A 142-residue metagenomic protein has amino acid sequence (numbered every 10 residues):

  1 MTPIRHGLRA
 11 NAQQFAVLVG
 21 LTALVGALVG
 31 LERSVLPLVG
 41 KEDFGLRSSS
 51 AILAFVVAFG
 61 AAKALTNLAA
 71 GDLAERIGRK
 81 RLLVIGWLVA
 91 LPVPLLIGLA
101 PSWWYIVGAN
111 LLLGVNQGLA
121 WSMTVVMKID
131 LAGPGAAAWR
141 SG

Functional and structural regions predicted by a protein language model:
R9-G60: Helix-loop boundary and gating motifs at the non-cytosolic
L18, W104-N110: Short hydrophobic/alpha-helical segments at membrane-entry points of transmembrane helices in Major Facilitator
F59-L68: Residue-level signature of mid-helix packing/kink "hotspots" within the transmembrane helices of 12-pass Major
G71-D72: Membrane-interface helix termini in secondary transporters
G78, L99-W104: Helix-breaking motifs and short loop linkers at transmembrane-helix boundaries and internal kinks in secondary membrane
L88-P101: C-terminal ends and interior cores of transmembrane alpha-helices in multi-pass membrane transporters/permeases
A109-G142: Cytoplasmic helix-loop-helix junction between adjacent transmembrane helices in 12-TM secondary transporters
